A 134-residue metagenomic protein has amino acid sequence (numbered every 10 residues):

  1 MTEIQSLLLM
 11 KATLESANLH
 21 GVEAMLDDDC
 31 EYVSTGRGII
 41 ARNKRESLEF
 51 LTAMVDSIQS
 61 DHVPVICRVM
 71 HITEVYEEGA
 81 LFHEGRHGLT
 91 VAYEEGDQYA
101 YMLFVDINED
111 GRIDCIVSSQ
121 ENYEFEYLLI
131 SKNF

Functional and structural regions predicted by a protein language model:
M1-F134: C-terminal and inter-domain tail/linker signature
